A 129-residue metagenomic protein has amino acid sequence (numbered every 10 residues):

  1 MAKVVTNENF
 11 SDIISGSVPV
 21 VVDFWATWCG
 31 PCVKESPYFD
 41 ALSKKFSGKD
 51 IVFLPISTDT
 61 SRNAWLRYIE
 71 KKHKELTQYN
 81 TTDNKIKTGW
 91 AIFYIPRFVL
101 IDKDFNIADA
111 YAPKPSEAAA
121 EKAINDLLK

Functional and structural regions predicted by a protein language model:
K3-P19, G30: A short beta-strand-turn-helix
V4-T6, F24, G48-A64, K74-N84: Thiol-based oxidoreductase modules, predominantly thioredoxin-like and allied folds used for disulfide exchange
T6-F10, Y38-D40, D83-I86: A generic local structural motif
S17-P19, K34-I56, E70, E121-L128: Conserved helix-turn-beta segment immediately C-terminal to the redox Cys motif in thioredoxin-like folds
V22, C29-C32, F98: The canonical Cys-X-X-Cys-His
P31-E35, K49, P55-I56, R62-L66 (+3 more regions): Extended hydrophobic-aromatic, low-complexity segments
E70-K74, T81-D126: Thiol/disulfide oxidoreductase modules built on the thioredoxin-like
